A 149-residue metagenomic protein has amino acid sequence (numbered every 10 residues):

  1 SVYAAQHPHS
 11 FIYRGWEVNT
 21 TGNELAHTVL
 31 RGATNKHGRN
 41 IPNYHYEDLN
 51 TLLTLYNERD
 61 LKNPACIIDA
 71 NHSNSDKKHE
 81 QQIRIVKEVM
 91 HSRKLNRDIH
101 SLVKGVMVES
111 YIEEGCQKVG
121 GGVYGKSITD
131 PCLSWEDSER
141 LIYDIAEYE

Functional and structural regions predicted by a protein language model:
S1-E149: Expand to "…catalyze enediolate/carbanion chemistry for C-C bond making/breaking, isomerization, decarboxylation
